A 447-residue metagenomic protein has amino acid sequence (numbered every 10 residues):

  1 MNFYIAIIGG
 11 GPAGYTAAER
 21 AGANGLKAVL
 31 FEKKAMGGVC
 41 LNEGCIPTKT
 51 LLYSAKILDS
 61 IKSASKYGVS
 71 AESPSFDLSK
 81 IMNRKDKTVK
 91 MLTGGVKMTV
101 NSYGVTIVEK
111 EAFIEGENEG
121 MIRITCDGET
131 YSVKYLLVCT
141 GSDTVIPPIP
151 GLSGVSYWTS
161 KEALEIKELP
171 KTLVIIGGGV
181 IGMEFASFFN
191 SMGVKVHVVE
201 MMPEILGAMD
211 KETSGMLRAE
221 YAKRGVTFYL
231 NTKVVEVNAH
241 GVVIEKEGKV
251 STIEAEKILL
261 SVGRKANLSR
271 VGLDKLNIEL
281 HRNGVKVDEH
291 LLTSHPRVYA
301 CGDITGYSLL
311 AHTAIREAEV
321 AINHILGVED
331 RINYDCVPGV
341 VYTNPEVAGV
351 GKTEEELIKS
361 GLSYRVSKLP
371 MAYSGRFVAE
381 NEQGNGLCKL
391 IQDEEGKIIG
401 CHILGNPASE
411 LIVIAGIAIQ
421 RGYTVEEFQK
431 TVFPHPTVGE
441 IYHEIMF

Functional and structural regions predicted by a protein language model:
M1-A13, L169-G179: Beta1/beta-strand and adjacent pyrophosphate-binding region of the FAD-binding site in flavoprotein oxidoreductases
F3, R20, C40-E43, P47-T130 (+4 more regions): N-terminal Rossmann-like dinucleotide/flavin-binding domain of flavoprotein oxidoreductases that bind FAD/FMN
A6-I8, A112, T130-G141, I176 (+2 more regions): Short hydrophobic core segments
A6-K34, V39, I46, T50-I57 (+3 more regions): Flexible, glycine-rich terminal cap/loop adjacent to redox cofactors in electron-transfer oxidoreductases
C45, T140-V194, V199, T227-F228 (+1 more regions): Glycine-rich dinucleotide-binding loop and its adjacent helix/turn
T88-T93, K97, L164-E165, P170-V174 (+4 more regions): Rossmann-like dinucleotide-binding cores of NAD(P)H-dependent redox enzymes
T106-E109, F113-T125, M192-E289, K359 (+1 more regions): A Rossmann-like FAD-binding core segment of flavoenzymes
S153-P170, T252-L326: FAD-site-proximal beta/loop scaffold in flavoenzymes
